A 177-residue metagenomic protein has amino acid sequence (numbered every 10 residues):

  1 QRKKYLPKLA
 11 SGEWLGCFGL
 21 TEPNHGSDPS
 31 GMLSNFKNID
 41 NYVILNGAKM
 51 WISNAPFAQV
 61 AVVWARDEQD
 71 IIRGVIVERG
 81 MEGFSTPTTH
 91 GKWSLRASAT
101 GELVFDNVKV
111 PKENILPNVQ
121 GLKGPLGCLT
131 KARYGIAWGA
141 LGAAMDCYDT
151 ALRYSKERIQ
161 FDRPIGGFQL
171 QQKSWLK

Functional and structural regions predicted by a protein language model:
Q1, G26-P29: N-terminal glycine-rich flavin-associated loop
Q1-P7, S11-G12, I52-V60: Internal helix-loop-helix
Y5, M32, A48-M50, P87-G91: Short beta-alpha junctions and helix-cap segments that line functional grooves
G12-L20: A short, Trp-centered hydrophobic/proline-enriched beta-strand micro-motif
N24-S27, W51-N54, R66, K92-A99: Short Gly/Pro-enriched turn/cap motifs at secondary-structure boundaries
S34-K37: A structural signal for short hydrophobic beta-strand segments in well-ordered beta-sheet cores
Y42, A48-T86: A short core secondary-structure module
T86-K177: Glycine-rich beta->alpha junctions and the first turn(s) of the following alpha-helix
